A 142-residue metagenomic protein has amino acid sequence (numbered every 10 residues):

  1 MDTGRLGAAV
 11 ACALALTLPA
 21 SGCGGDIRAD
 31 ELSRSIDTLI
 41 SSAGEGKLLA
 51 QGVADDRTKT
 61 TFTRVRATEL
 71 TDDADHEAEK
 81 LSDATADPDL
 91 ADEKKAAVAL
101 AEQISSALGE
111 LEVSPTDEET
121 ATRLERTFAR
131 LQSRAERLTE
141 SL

Functional and structural regions predicted by a protein language model:
M1-G25: Sec-dependent bacterial lipoprotein signal peptides
G24, S141-L142: Short, intrinsically disordered, low-complexity terminal/loop segments
E31-G109, V113, R123-S141: Alpha-helical segments in soluble extracytoplasmic regions
E118-T122: Boundary segments of small protein-protein interaction reader/adaptor domains
